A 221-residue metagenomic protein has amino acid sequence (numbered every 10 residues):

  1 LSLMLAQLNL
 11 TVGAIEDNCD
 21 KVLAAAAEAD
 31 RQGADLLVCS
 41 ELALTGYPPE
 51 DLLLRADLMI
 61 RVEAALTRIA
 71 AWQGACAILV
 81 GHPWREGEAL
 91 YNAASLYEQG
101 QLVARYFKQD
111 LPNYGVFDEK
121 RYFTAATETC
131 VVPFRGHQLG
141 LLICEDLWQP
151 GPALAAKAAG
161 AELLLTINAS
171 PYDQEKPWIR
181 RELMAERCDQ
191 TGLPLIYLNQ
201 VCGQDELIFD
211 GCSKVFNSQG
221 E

Functional and structural regions predicted by a protein language model:
L1-E221: Enzyme catalytic cores with a strong preference for nitrogen-chemistry domains
